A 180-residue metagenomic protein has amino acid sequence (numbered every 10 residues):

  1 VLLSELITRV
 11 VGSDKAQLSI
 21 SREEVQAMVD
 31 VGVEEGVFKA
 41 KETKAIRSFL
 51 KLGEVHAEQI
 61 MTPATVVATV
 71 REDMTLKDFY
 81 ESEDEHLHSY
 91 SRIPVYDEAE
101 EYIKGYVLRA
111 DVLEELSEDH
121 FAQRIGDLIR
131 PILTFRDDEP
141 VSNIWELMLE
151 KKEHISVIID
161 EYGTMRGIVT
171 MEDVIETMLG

Functional and structural regions predicted by a protein language model:
V1-V10: Hydrophobic alpha-helical segments of integral membrane proteins, encompassing both true transmembrane helices
R9-Q17: Transmembrane helix-loop junctions in multipass membrane proteins, especially transporters and channels
A16-G180: Soluble cytosolic regulatory domains appended to membrane proteins
